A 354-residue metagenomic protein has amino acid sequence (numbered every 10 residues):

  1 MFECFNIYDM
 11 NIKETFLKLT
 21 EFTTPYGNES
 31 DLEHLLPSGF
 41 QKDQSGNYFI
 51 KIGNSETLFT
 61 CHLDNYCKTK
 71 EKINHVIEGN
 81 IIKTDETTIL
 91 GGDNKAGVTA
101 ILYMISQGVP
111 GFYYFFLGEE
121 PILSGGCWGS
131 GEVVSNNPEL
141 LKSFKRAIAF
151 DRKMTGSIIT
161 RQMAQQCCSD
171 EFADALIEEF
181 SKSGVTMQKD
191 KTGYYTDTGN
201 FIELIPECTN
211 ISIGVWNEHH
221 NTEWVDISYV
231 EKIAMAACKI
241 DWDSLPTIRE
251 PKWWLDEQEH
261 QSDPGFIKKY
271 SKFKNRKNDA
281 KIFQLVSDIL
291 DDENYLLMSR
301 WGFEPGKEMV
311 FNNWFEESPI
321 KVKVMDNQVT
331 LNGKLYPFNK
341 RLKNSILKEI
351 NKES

Functional and structural regions predicted by a protein language model:
N11-S55: A non-catalytic alpha/beta surface segment that caps or lines the substrate-entry region of metallo-dependent hydrolase
P37-Q44, I77, S183-K189, P305: Short secondary-structure junctions
Q41, K51-G111, P121-C127: Active-site metal-coordination/substrate-binding segment of hydrolases, especially metallo-dependent peptidases
T57, Q188-I233: Zn-dependent metallopeptidase/amidohydrolase metal-coordination segment
L90-E171, D190, T198: Acidic/histidine-rich catalytic neighborhood of metal-dependent amide-processing enzymes
S106, N217-D292: His/Asp/Glu-rich mid-to-C-terminal helical/loop segments that flank catalytic regions of hydrolases
L296-L335: Acidic, low-complexity, intrinsically disordered interaction modules
